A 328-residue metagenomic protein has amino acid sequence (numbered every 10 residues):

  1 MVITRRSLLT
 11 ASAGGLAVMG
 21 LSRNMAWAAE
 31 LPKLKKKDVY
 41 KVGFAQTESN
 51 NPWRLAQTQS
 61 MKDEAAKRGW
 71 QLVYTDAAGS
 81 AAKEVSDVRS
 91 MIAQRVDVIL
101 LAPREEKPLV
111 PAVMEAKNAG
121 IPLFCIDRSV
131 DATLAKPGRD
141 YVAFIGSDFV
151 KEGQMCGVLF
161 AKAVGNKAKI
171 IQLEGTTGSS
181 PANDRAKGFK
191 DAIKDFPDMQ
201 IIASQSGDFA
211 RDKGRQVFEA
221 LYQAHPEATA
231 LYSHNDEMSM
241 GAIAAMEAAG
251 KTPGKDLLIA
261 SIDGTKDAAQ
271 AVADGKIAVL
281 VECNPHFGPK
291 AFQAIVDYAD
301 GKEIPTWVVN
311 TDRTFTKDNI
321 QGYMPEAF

Functional and structural regions predicted by a protein language model:
M1-L16: N-terminal secretory signal peptides and thylakoid transit peptides that target proteins across membranes
L8-T10, G20, A26-F328: A residue-level marker of the well-folded mature domains of exported/periplasmic proteins
